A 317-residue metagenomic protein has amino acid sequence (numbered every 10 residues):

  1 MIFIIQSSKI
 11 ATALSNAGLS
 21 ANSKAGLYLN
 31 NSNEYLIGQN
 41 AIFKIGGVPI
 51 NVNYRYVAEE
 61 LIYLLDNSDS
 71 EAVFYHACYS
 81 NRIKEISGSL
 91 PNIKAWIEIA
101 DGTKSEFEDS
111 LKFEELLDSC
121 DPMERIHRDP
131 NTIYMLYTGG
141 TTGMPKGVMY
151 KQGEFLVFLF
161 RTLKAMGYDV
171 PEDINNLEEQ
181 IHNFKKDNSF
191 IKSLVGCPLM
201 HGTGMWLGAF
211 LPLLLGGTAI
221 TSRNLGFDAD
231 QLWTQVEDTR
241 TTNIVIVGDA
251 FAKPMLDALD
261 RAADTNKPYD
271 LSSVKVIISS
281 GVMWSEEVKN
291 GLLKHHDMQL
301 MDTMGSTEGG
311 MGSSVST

Functional and structural regions predicted by a protein language model:
A11-Y56: Conserved AMP-binding/adenylate-forming
N16-A17, K44-E115: Structural core segment of the AMP-binding/adenylate-forming
L29, G47-Y63, A77-R82, I174 (+2 more regions): ATP-dependent adenylate-forming carboxylate-activation enzymes
Q39-I45, N67, H201, L213-L214: Short hydrophobic alpha-helices that are characteristic scaffold elements of the AMP-binding
S119-G139, G143-M144, H182-S193: Conserved pre-ATP/AMP-binding loop-to-beta segment of ANL
I133-D173: Conserved AMP-binding A3 loop
L156-G196, M200-V245, A258, A262-A263: Conserved AMP-binding/adenylation subdomain of ANL enzymes
L214-G217, T241-I246, L256-T317: Gly/Ser/Thr-rich phosphate-binding loop
